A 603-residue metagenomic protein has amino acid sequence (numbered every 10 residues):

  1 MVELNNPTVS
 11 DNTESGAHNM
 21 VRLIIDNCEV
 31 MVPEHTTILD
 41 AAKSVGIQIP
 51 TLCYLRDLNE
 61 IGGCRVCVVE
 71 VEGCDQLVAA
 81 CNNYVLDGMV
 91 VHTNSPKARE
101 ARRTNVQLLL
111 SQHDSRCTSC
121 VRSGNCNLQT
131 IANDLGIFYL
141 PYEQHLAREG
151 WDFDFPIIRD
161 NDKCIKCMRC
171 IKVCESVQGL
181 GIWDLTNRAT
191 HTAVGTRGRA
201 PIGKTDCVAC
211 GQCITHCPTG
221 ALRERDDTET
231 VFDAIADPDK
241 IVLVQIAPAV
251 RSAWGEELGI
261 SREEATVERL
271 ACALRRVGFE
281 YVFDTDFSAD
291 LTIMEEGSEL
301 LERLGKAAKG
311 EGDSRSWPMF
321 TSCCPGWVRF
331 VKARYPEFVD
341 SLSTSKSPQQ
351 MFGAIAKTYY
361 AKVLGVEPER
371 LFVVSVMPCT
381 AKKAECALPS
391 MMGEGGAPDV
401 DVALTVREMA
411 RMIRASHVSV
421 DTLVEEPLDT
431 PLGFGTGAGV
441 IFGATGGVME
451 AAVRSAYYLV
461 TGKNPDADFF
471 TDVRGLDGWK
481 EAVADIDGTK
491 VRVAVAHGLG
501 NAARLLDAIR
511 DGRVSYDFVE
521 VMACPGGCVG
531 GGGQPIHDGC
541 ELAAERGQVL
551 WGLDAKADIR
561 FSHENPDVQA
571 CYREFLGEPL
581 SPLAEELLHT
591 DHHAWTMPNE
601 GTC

Functional and structural regions predicted by a protein language model:
V2, H18, E29-A98, E224-C603: Iron-sulfur-associated redox domains of electron-transfer enzymes in respiratory and anaerobic energy metabolism
V2-H18, R22: Terminal leader/tail segments of proteins
V2-V9, R65-A209, L222-D237, I241: Fe-S ferredoxin-like electron-transfer domains and their immediately adjacent linker/connector regions across
I24-D26: Short, solvent-exposed loop/edge segments of extracellular or virion-exposed proteins
Q178, C217, Y360-L364: Structural motif corresponding to the C-terminal cap of alpha-helices
G181, I214, P218, M409-I413: Mobile "lid/hinge" segments at catalytic clefts and subdomain interfaces of large enzymes
